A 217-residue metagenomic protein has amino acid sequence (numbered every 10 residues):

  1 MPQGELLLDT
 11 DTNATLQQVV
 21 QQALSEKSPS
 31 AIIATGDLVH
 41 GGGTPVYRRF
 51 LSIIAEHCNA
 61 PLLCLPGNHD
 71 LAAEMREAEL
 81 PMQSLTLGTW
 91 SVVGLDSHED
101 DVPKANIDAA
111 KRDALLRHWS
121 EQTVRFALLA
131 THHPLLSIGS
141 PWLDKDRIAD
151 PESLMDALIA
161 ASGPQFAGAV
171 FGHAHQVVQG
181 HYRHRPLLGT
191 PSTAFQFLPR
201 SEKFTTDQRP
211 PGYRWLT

Functional and structural regions predicted by a protein language model:
M1-A14, H40, L71-E79, D100-A109 (+1 more regions): Acidic/histidine-rich helix-loop elements that form or flank divalent-metal/phosphate-binding sites at the catalytic
M1-P2, T89-E99, L128-H132, R185-P191: Active-site-proximal beta-strand elements of phosphoester/diester hydrolases
M1-R49, I138: N-terminal active-site segment of His-dependent metallophosphoesterases
N13, A157, V177-T217: Binuclear metal-dependent phosphoesterase catalytic core
L16-A31, P103-L188: His/acidic metal-ligating clusters that form di-metal
A34-A55, L71-P81, A105, S140-K145 (+1 more regions): Metal-dependent catalytic neighborhoods of phosphoester/phosphodiester hydrolases
G36-D37, G67-N68, L95, H132 (+1 more regions): Active-site glycine-centered loops adjacent to acidic/histidine catalytic or metal-binding residues that shape
P61-A72: A short, structured active-site edge motif that brings together acidic residues
